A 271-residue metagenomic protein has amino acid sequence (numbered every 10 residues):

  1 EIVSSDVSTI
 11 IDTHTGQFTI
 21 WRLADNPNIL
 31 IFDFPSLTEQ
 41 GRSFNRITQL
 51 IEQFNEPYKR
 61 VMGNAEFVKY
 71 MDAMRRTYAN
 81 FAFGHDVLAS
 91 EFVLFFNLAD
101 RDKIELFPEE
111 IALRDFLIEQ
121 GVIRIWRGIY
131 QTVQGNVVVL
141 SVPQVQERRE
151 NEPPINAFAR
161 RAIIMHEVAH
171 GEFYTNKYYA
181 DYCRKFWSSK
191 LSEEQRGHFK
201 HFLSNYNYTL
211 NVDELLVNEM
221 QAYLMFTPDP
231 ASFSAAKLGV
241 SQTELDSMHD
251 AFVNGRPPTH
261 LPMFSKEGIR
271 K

Functional and structural regions predicted by a protein language model:
E1-S141, R256-K271: A metal-dependent hydrolase signature that marks the N-terminal structural subdomain at the beginning of catalytic folds
E1-S5, I155, A159, T209 (+1 more regions): Short, solvent-exposed segments of well-ordered alpha helices
I10-T13, T19-I20, A24-P27, I123-P143 (+1 more regions): Metalloprotease/metallohydrolase-associated module, dominated by Zn2+-dependent proteases
L30, Q40-R42, E172, A180-C183 (+1 more regions): Short catalytic/ligand-binding loop motif for oxyanion handling, primarily in non-cytosolic enzymes, centered on
S36, V142-Q146, A169, K177 (+1 more regions): Short, flexible loop/turn elements at secondary-structure junctions
L140-M165: Short pre-active-site segment immediately N-terminal to the catalytic Zn-binding motif
A162-T175: Active-site recognition of the HExxH zinc-binding catalytic motif
K177-S189: Short acidic alpha-helical/loop segments enriched in Asp/Glu that coordinate divalent cations
